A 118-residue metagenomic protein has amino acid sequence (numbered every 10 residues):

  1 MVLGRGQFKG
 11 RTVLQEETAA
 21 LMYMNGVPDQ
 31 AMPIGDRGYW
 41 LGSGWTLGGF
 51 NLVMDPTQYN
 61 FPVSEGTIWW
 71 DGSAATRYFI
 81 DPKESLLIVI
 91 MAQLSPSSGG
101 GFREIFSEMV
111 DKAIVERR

Functional and structural regions predicted by a protein language model:
M1-R118: Catalytic loop of the DD-peptidase/beta-lactamase superfamily, centered on the K-T-G motif and neighboring
